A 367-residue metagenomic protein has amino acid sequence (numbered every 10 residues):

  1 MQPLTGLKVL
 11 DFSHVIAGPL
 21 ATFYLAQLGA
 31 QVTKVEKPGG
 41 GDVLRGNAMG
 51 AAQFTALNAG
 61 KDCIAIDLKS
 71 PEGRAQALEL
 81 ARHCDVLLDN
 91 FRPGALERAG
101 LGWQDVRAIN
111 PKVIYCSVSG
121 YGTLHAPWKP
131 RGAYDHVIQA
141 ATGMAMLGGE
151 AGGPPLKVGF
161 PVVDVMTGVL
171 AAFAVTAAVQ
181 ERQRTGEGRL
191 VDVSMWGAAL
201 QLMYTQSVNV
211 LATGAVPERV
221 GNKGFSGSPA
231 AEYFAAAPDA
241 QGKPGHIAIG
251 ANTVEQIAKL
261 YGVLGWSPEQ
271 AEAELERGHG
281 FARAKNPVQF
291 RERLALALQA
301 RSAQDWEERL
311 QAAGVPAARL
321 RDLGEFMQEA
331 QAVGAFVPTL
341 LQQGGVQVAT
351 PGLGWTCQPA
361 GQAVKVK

Functional and structural regions predicted by a protein language model:
M1-R184, L341: N-terminal helix-loop segment corresponding to the beta1-alpha1 unit of nucleotide/adenylate-binding folds
F54, E218-S226, E232, I249 (+1 more regions): Short Gly/Pro-enriched turn/cap motifs at secondary-structure boundaries
T123-L124, G152-F160, Q183-A199, R219-G224 (+1 more regions): Conserved Rossmann-fold dehydrogenase catalytic segment
G153-V163, P238-G245, A360-A363: Flexible glycine/proline-enriched surface loops and loop-helix/loop-strand junctions
G168-G188, L202-A212, Y261-E272: Oxidoreductase and adenylate-handling cofactor-binding alpha/beta cores
A230-A313, A317: Aromatic-enriched alpha-helical interface/lid elements that frame and gate functional surfaces
Q311-G334: Conserved PLP cofactor-binding pocket of PLP-dependent enzymes
L340-K367: Flexible, small-/acidic-enriched active-site or ligand-binding loops
